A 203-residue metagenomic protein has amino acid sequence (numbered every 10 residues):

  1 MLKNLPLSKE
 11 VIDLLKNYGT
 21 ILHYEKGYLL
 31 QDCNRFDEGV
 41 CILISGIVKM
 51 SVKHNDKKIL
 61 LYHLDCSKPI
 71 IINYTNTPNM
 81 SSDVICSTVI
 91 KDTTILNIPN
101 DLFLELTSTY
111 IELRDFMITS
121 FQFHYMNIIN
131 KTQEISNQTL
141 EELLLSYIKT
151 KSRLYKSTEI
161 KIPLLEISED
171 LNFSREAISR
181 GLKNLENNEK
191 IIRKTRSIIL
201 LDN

Functional and structural regions predicted by a protein language model:
M1-K26, D65-N79: Cyclic nucleotide-binding regulatory module and flanking cytosolic helices
V11, L61-T119: Cyclic-nucleotide recognition modules
K16-N17, R35-D37: Short, small/polar residue-rich loop motifs at catalytic or cofactor-binding pockets
L29-R35: Short phosphate-coordinating micro-motif centered on Lys-Gly-acidic
E38-S51, C66-K68: Glycine- and acidic-residue-biased ligand/ion/polar-headgroup-sensing regions
S108, E112-N172: Polybasic "coupling" helices that flank or enter modular domains
K149-N203: Phosphate-/nucleic-acid-contacting segments
